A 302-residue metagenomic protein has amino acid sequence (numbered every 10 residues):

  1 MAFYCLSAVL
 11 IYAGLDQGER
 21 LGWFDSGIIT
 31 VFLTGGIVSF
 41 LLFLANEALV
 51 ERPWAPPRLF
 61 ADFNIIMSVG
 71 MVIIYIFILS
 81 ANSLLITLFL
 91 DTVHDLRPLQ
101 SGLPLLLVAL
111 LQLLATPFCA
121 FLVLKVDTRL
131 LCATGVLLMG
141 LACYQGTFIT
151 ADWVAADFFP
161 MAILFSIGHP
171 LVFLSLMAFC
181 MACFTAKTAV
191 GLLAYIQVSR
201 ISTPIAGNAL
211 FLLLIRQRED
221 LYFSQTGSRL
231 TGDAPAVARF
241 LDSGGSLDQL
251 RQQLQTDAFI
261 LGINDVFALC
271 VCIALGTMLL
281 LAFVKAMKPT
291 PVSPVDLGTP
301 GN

Functional and structural regions predicted by a protein language model:
M1-I11, L15-G18, G22-I28, W54-A61 (+2 more regions): Central mid-sequence intracellular linker of multi-pass
F3-Y4, T30-G35, A268-I273: Hydrophobic H-region at the start of alpha-helical membrane spans
Y4-S7, L79, T134, F173 (+1 more regions): Generic alpha-helical segment signature
C5, L42, F148, C270: Pocket-edge structural micro-motifs
S7-Q17, G35-L49, M278-K285: C-terminal membrane-cytosol helix-exit motif in multi-pass small-molecule transporters
Y12-A13, D25-G35, S39, A48-S224: 12-transmembrane solute porter fold
G22, M67-G70, C272-M278: Short amphipathic alpha-helical segments with coiled-coil-like heptad repeat character
I196-A286, P291-N302: Hydrophobic transmembrane architecture of multi-pass small-molecule transporters
